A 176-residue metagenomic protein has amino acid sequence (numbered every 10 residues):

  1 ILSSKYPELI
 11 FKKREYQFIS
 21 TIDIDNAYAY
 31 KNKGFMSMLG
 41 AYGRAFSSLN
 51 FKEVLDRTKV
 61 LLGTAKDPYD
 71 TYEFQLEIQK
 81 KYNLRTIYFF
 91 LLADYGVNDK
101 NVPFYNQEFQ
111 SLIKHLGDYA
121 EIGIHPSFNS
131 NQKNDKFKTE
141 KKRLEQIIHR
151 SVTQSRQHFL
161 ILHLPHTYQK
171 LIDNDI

Functional and structural regions predicted by a protein language model:
I1-Y105: Terminal accessory/targeting
D23, H125, L171: Conserved hydrophobic/aromatic pocket- or pore-lining residues that grip, position, or stack substrates in active sites
N26, Y30, N50-E53, E73-H163: Metal-dependent polysaccharide deacetylase catalytic core of the NodB/CE4 family, i.e., the active-site-bearing domain
S37-A41, N106-F109, K142-L144, D173-D175: Short, low-complexity, polar/charged sequence segments that are solvent-exposed and flexible
D118-A120, I172-I176: Glycine-enriched alpha-helix->loop->beta-strand junction motifs that scaffold or abut catalytic
K138, Q169-N174: Short, surface-exposed amphipathic charged segments that create phosphate/polyanion-binding patches used for binding
H163-Q169: Catalytic cores of alpha/beta
